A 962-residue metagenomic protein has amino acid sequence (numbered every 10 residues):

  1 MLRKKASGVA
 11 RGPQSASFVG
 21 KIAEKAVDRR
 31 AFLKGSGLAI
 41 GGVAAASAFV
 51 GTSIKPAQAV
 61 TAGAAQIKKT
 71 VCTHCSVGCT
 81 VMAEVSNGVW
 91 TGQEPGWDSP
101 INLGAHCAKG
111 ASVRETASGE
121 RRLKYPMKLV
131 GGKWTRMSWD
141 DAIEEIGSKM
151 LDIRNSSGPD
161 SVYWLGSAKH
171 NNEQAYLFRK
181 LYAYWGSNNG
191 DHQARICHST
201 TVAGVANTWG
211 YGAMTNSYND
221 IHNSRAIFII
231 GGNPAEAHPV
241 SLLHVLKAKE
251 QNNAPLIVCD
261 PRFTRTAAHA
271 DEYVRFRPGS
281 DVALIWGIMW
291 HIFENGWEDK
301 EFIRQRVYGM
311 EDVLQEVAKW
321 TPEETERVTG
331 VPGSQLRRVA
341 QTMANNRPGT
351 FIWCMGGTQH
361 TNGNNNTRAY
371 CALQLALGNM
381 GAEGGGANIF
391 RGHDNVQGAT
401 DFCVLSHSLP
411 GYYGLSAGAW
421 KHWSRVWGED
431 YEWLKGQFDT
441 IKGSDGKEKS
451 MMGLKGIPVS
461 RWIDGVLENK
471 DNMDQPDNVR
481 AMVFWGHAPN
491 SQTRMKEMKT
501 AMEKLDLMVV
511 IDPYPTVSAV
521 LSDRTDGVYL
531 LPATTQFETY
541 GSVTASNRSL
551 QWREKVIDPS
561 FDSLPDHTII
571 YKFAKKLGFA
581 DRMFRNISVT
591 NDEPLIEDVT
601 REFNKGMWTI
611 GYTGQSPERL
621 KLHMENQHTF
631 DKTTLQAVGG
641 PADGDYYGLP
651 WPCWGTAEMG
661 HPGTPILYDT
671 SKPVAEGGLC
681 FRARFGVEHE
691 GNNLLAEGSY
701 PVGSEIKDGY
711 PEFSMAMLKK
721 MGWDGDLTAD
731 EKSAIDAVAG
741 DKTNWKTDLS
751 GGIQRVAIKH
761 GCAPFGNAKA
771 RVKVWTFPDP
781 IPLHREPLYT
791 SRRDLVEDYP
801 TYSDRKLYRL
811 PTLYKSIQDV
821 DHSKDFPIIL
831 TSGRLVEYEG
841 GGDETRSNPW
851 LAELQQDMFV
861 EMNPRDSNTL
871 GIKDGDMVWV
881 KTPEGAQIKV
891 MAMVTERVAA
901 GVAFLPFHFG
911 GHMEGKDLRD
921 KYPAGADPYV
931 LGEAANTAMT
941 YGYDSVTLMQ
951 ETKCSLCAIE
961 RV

Functional and structural regions predicted by a protein language model:
M1-V27: N-terminal secretory signal peptides
F18-V27, A31-S36, I40, A44 (+12 more regions): Cofactor-pocket helix-loop regions in the catalytic cores of large enzyme subunits
V19, A23-A26, S47-G92: C-terminal segment of N-terminal export signals and the immediately downstream linker at the start of the mature
R29, K68-T73, G92-E94, L103-H106 (+4 more regions): Cofactor-binding beta-sheet edge motifs in enzyme active sites
V89-L123: N-terminal cap/recognition module
L373, S791-A852: Non-catalytic terminal/interface segments that mediate subunit docking, oligomerization, and allosteric communication
E429-K470, C680-Q818: Long, low-complexity, polar/charged, intrinsically disordered or flexibly structured peripheral segments
D566-P617, E705, A716-P764, K769 (+6 more regions): Long, contiguous, secondary-structure-rich segments that constitute the structural scaffold of globular domains
